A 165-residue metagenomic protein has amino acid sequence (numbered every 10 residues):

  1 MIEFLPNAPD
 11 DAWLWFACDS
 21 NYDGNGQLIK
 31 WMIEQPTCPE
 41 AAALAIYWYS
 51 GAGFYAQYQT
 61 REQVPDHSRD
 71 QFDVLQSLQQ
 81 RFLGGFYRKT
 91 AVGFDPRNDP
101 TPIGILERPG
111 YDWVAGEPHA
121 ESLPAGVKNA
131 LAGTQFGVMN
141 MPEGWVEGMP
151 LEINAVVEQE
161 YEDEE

Functional and structural regions predicted by a protein language model:
M1-E165: Alpha-helical scaffold segments
